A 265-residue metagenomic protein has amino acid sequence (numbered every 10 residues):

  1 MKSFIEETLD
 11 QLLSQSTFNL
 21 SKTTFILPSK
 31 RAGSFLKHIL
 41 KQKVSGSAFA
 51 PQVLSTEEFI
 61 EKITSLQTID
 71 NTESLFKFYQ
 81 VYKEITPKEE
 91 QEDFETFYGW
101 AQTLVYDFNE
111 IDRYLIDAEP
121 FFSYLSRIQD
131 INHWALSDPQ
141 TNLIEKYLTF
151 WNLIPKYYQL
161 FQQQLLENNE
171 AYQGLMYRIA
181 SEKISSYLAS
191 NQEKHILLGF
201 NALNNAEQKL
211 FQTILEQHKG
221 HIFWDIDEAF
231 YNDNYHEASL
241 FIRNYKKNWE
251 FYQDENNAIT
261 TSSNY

Functional and structural regions predicted by a protein language model:
M1-Y265: Nucleic acid-machinery interaction/catalytic patches
